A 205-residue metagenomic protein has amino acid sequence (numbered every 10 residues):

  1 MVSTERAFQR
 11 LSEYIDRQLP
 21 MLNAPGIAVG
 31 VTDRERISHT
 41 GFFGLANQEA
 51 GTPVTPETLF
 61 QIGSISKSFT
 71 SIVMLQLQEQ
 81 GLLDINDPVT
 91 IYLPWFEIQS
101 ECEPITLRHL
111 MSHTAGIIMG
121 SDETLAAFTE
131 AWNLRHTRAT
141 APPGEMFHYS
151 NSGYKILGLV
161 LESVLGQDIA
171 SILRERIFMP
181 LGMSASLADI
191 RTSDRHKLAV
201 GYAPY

Functional and structural regions predicted by a protein language model:
V2-F60, L82, T124-R138, S193: Short, conserved catalytic-motif segment at the N-terminal edge
T4, F8, A24, I62-S66 (+7 more regions): Solvent-exposed, acidic/flexible segments
Q9-I15, V29, E35, T58-N86 (+1 more regions): Active-site SXXK
G26-A28, P53, P88, M146 (+1 more regions): Residues at or immediately flanking beta-strands
R36, F42-N47, S100-Y205: Short, surface-exposed loop or secondary-structure junction motifs that flank catalytic or metal-binding residues
V73-Q78, L93, M111-I118: Generic hydrophobic/packing signal
I85-Q99, P180-L181: Short, glycine/proline-biased beta-turn/loop segments that scaffold the active-site neighborhood
